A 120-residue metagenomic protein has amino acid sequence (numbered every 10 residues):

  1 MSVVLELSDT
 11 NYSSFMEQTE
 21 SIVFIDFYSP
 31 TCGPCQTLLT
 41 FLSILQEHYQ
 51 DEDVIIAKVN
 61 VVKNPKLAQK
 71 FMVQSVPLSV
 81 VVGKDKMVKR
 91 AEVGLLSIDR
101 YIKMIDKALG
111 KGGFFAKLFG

Functional and structural regions predicted by a protein language model:
M1-F15: N-terminal "domain-start" segment that seeds a small globular fold
M1-S2, H48, G110-G120: N-terminal targeting signals for export/organelle localization
Q18-P30: Short active-site neighborhood of thiol/selenol oxidoreductases, capturing the structured segment around
F24-I25, I56, S79: Hydrophobic beta-strand anchors of alpha/beta hydrolase catalytic cores
C32-C35, S79: The canonical Cys-X-X-Cys-His
P34-H48: Typically the conserved alpha-helix immediately C-terminal to a functionally engaged Cys/Sec in thioredoxin-like
V61-A68: Structural microenvironment flanking redox-active thiols in thiol-disulfide oxidoreductases
S75, V80-K117: Non-catalytic, surface beta->alpha helical segment in thiol-disulfide oxidoreductase systems
